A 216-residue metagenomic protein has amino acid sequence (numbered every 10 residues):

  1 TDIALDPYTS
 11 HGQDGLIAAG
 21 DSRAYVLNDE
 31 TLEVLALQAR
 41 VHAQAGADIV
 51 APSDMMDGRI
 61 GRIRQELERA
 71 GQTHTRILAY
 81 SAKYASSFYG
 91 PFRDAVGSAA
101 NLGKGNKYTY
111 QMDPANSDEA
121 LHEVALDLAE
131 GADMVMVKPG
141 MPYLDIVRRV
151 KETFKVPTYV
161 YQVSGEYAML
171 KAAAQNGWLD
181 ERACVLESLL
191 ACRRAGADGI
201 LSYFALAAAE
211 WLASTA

Functional and structural regions predicted by a protein language model:
T1-A216: Alpha/beta enzyme core
